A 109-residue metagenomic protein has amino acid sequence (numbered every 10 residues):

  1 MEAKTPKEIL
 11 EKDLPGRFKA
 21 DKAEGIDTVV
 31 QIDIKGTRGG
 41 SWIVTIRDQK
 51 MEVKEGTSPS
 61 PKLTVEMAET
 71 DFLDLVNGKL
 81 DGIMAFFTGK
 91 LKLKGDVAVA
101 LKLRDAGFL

Functional and structural regions predicted by a protein language model:
M1-L109: Feature captures hydrophobic
